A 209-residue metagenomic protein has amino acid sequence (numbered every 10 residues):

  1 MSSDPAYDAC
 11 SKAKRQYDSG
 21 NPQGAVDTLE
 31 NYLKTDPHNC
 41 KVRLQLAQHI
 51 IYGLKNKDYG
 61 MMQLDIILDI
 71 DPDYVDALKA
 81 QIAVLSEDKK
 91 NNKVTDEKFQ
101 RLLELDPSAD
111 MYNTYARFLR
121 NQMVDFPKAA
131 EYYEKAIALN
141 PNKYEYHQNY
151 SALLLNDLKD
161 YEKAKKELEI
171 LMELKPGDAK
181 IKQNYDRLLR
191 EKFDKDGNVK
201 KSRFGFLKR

Functional and structural regions predicted by a protein language model:
M1-S3, K165, I170-R209: Terminal, low-structured helical/coil segments at or just beyond the last alpha-helical repeat
P5-T35, I51-Y52, S86: Alpha-helical segment of the N-proximal tetratricopeptide repeat
D18-D27, L54-I66, E87-R101, Q122-K135 (+2 more regions): Structural signature of tandem alpha-helical TPR/SEL1-like repeats, specifically the intra-repeat loop/turn
T35, I70, E104-L105, L139 (+1 more regions): Structural marker of alpha-solenoid helical repeat scaffolds
N39, Y74, S108-A109, K143 (+1 more regions): Residue-level recognition of tetratricopeptide repeat
V42, A77, M111-Y112, Y146 (+1 more regions): TPR alpha-solenoid repeat register
